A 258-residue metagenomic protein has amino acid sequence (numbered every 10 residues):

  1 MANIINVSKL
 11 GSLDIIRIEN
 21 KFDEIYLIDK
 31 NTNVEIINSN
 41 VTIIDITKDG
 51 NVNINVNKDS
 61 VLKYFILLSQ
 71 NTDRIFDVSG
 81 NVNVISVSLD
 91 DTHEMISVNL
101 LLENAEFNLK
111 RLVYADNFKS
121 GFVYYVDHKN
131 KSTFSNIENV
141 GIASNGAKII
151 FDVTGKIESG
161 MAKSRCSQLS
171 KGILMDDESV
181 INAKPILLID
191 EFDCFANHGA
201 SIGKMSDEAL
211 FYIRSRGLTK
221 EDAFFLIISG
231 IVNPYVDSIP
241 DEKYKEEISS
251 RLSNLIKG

Functional and structural regions predicted by a protein language model:
N3-F211, R216, R251-G258: Conserved beta-strand/loop scaffold segments within soluble protein domains that form the structured core and edges
E138-G141, S167-S170, F225-S229, S238-K245: Composition- and surface-driven signal marking solvent-exposed, interaction-prone regions in large proteins
H198-D241: Internal helix-turn-beta structural module
S238-G258: Intrinsically disordered, low-complexity charged/polar segments
